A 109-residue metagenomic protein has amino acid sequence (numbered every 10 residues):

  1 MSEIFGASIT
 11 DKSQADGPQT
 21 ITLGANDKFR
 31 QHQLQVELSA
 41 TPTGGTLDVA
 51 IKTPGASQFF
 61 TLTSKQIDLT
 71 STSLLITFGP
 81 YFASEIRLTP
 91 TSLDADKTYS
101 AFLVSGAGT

Functional and structural regions predicted by a protein language model:
M1, F59, I67, P90-L93 (+1 more regions): Residue-level detection of beta-strand scaffold positions
M1-Q14, V104-T109: Short, intrinsically disordered N-terminal pre-domain segments
S2-S8, G55-S64: Surface-exposed loop/edge segments in extracytoplasmic proteins
S8-D27, S39-D48, D68-L74, L93-D96: Surface-exposed ligand/attachment interfaces on beta-rich extracellular proteins
R30-V36, G79-Y99: Noncatalytic modules at the cell exterior or secretory-pathway interfaces, chiefly beta-strand-rich lectin/adhesion
P42-F60: Short, surface-exposed beta-strand/strand-loop-strand elements in extracellular ectodomains
F60-G79: An anionic, turn-rich surface loop/hairpin at beta-sheet edges that serves as a generic interaction/coordination patch
